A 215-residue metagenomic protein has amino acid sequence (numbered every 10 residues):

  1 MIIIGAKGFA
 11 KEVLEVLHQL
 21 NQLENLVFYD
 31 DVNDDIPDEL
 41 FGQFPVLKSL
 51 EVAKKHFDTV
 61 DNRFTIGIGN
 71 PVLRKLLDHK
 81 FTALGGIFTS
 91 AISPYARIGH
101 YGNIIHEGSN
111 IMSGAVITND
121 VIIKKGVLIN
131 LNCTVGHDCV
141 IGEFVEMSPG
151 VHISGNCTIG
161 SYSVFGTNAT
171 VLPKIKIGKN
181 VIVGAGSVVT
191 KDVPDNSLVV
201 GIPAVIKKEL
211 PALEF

Functional and structural regions predicted by a protein language model:
M1-L17: Glycine-rich adenosine-cofactor-binding loop
I3-I4, Y29, G67: Short hydrophobic segments within beta-strands
G8-K11, V72-L73, I104, V188: Short alpha-helical
F9, D34, V205: Conserved Rossmann-like nucleotide-cofactor binding loop
L14-V16, L40-F41, L76-K80, I123 (+2 more regions): Short amphipathic alpha-helical segments
L20-L40: NAD(P)-binding Rossmann-fold cofactor-contacting core
I36-R97: Phosphate-bearing ligand-interacting subdomains that bind or position ATP/ADP/UDP/GDP/NAD(P) or nucleotide-linked
A91-V200, A204-K207: Structural signal for interior beta-strand "rungs" in well-ordered beta-sheet cores of soluble enzyme domains
